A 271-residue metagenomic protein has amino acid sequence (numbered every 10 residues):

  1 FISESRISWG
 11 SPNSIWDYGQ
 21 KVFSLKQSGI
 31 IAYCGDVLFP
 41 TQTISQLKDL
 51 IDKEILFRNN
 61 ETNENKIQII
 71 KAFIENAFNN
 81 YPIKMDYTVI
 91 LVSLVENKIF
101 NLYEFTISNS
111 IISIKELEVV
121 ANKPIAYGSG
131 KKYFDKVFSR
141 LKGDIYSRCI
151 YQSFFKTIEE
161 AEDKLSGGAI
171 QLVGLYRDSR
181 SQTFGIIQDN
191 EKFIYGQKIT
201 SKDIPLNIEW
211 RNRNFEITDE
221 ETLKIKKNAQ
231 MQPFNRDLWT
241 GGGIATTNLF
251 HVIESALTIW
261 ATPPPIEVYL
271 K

Functional and structural regions predicted by a protein language model:
F1-K271: N-terminal nucleophile
